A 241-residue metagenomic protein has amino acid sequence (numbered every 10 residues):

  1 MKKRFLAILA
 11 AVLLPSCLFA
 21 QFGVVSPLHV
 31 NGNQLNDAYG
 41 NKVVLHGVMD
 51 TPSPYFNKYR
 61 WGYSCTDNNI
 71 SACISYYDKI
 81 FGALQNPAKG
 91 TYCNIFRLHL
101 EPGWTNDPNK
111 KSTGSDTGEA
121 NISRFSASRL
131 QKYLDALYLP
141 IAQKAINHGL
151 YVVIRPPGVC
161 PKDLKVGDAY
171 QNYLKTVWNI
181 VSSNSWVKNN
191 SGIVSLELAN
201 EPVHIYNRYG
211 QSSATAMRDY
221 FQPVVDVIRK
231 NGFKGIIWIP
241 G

Functional and structural regions predicted by a protein language model:
M1-R4: Positively charged n-region of N-terminal signal peptides that target proteins for export
A7-C17: Bacterial N-terminal signal peptides
G23-G241: Active-site mouth of glycoside hydrolases
